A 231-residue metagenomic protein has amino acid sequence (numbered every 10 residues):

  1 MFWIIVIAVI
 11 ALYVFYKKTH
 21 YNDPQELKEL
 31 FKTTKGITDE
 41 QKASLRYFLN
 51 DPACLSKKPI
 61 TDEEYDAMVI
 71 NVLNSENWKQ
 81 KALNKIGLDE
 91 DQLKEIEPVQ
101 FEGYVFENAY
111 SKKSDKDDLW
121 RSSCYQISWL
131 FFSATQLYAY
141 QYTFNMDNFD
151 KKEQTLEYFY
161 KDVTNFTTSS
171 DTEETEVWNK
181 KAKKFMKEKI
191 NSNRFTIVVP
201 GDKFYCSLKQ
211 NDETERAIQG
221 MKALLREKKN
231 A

Functional and structural regions predicted by a protein language model:
M1-T38: N-terminal signal-anchor transmembrane alpha helix of single-pass membrane proteins, serving as the membrane-anchoring
I4-V14, Y110-L119, W178-F185: Glycine- and small hydrophobic-rich membrane-insertion segments that are intrinsically disordered in solution
Q25, F131, K189-N191: A short, structural micro-pattern
L27-L130: Anionic N-terminal interaction surfaces
F101, S128-L130, L137-A139, Y158 (+1 more regions): Long, contiguous hydrophobic alpha-helical segments, chiefly transmembrane helices and signal peptides
F106-A109, Y140-M146, S169-V177: Short regulatory "switch" loops immediately downstream of catalytic or recognition motifs within protein catalytic
W120-K152: Conserved beta-hairpin
F149-A231: Acidic, Ser/Thr- and proline-rich intrinsically disordered linker/docking segments of eukaryotic scaffolds
